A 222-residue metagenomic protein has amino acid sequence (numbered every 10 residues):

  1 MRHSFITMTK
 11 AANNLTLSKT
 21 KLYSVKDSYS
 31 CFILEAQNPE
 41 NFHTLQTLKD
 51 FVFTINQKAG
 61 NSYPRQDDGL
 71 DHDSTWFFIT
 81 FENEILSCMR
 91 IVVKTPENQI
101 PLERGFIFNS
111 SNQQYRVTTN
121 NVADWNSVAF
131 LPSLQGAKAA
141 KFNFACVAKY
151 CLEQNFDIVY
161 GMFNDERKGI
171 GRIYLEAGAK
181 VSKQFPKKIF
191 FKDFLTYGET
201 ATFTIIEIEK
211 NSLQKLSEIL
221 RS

Functional and structural regions predicted by a protein language model:
M1-V25: Acyl-donor-binding surface of acyltransferase catalytic domains
S18-D67, W76-F78, I85: Short amphipathic alpha-helix that is part of the acyltransferase structural core
D68-F78, S87, T95-I100: A short helix-loop-beta-strand connector motif used in the catalytic cores of GNAT acetyltransferases and, in some
I79, M89-I91, F130: GNAT/GCN5-related N-acetyltransferase fold signature
I79-E82, I208: Active-site beta-strand termini and strand-to-loop segments that position acidic
E84-C88, A123: Glycine-rich phosphate/pyrophosphate-binding loop shared by adenosine-nucleotide-utilizing enzymes
L102-K188, D193: Acyl-donor binding region in acyl/amide transferases
L175-R221: Accessory, usually C-terminal, subdomains that scaffold auxiliary metal cofactors
